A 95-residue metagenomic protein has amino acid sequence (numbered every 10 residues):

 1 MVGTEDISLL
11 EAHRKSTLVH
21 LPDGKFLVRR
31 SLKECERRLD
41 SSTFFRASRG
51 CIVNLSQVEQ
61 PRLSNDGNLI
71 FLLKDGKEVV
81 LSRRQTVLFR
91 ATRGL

Functional and structural regions predicted by a protein language model:
M1-V80: Conserved binding/recognition cores within well-folded domains
R83-L95: C-terminal output/interaction extensions
